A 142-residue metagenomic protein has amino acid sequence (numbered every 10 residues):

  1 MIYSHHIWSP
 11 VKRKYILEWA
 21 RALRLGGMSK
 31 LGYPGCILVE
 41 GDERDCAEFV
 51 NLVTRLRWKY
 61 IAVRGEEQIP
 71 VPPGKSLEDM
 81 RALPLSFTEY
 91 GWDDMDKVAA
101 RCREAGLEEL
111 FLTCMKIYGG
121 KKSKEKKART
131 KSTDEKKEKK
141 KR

Functional and structural regions predicted by a protein language model:
M1-R142: Charge-rich, low-complexity N-terminal segments
